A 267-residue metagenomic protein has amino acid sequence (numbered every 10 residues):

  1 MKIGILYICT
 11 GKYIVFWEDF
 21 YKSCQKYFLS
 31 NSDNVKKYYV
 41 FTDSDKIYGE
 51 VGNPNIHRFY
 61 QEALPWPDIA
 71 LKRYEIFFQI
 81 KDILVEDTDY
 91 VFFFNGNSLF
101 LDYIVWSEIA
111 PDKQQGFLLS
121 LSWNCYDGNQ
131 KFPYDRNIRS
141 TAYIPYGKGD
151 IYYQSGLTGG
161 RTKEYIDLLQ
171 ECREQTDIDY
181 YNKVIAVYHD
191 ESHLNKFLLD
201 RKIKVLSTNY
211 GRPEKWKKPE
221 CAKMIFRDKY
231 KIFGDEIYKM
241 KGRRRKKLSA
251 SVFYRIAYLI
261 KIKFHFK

Functional and structural regions predicted by a protein language model:
M1-I69, I80-D87, I232, L248 (+2 more regions): N-terminal anchoring/stem segment of glycosyltransferases
T10-K12, D45-I47, A63-L64, S98-F100 (+5 more regions): Short, solvent-exposed loop/turn segments at secondary-structure junctions
V15, I47-E50, F100-Y103, E108-I109 (+4 more regions): Short catalytic/ligand-binding loop motif for oxyanion handling, primarily in non-cytosolic enzymes, centered on
K36-D43, F92, F117-L118, I203-V205: Short, hydrophobic beta-strand segments that form beta-sheet elements in well-ordered domains
V51-L64, Y74-I76, E108-L119, C221-I225: Active-site regions of enzymes building and remodeling cell-envelope glycoconjugates
Q61-F94, D102, W106, H189-L198: A conserved donor-nucleotide-binding helix/loop in the catalytic core of Leloir-type glycosyltransferases
F100-I138: Conserved donor-nucleotide/metal-binding helix-loop-beta segment in metal-dependent transferases, i.e., the alpha-helix
T141-Y230: Catalytic core and acceptor-binding pocket of nucleotide-sugar-dependent glycosyltransferases
